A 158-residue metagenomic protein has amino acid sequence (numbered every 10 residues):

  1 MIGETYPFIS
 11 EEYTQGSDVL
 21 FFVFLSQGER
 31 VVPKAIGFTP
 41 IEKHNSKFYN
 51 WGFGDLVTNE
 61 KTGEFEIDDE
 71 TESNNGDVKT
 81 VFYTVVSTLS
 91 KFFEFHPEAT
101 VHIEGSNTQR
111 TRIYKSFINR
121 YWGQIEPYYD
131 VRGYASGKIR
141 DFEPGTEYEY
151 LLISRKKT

Functional and structural regions predicted by a protein language model:
M1-T158: Non-catalytic substrate-recognition and accessory regions of acyl/acetyltransferase enzymes
